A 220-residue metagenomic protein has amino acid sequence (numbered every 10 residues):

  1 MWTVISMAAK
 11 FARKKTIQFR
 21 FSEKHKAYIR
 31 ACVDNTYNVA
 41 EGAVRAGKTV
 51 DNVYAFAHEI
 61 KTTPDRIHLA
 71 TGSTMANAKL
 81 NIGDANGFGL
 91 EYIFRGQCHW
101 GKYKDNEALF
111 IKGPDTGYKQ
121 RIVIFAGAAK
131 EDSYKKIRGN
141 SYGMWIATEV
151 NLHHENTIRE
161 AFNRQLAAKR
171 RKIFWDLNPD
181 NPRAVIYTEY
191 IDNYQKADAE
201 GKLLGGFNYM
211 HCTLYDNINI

Functional and structural regions predicted by a protein language model:
W2-I220: Phosphate/NTP-binding elements of NTP-utilizing enzymes
